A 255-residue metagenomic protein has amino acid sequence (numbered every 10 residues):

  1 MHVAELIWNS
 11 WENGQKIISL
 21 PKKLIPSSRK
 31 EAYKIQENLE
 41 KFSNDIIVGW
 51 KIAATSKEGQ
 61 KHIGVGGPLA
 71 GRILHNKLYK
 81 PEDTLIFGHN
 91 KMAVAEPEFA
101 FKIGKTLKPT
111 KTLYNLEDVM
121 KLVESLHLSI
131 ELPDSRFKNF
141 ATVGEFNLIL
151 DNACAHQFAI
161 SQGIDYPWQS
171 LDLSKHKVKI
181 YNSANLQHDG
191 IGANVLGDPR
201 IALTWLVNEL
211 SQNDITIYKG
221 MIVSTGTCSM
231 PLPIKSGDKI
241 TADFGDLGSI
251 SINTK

Functional and structural regions predicted by a protein language model:
H2-G197, K239, L247-K255: Catalytic-core "active-site belt" of small-molecule-metabolizing enzymes, emphasizing His/Asp/Glu-rich regions
L39, I160, L203-L210: Buried hydrophobic packing segments
T112, N208-N213: A short beta-strand-loop-beta hairpin characteristic of the jelly-roll/cupin
C228-L232, D246-S249: Short, charged beta-turn/beta-strand-edge "cap" motif at the junction between a beta-strand and an adjacent loop
